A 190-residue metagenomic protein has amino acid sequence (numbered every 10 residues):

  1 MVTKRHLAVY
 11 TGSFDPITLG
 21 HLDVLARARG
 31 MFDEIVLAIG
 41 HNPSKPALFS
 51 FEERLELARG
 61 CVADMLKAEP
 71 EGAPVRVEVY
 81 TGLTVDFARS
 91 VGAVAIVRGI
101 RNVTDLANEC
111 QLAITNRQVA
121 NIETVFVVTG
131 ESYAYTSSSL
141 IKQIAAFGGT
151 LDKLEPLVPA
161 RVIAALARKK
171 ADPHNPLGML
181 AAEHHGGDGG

Functional and structural regions predicted by a protein language model:
M1-G190: Nucleotidyltransferase catalytic core that binds NTPs
